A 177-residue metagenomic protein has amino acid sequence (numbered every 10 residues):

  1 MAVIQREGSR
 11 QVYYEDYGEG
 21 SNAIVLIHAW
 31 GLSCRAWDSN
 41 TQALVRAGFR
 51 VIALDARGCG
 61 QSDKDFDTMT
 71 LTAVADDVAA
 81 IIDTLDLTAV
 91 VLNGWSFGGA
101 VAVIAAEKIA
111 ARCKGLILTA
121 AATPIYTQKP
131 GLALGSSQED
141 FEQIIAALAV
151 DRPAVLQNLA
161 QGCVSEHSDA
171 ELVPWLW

Functional and structural regions predicted by a protein language model:
G8-D67: Conserved HGGG/HGGXW glycine-rich cap/lid loop of the alpha/beta-hydrolase fold
H28-W30, V90, G94-G99: Conserved alpha/beta-hydrolase "nucleophile elbow" surrounding the catalytic nucleophile
D55, V91, K114-I117: Residue in the alpha/beta-hydrolase core beta-strand immediately N-terminal to the catalytic nucleophile
S62, S96, A120: Catalytic nucleophile serine of serine hydrolases, specifically the conserved "nucleophile elbow" pentapeptide
T72-V90: Conserved acidic catalytic loop of the alpha/beta-hydrolase fold
V74, L92-G94, T119: Short beta-strand immediately N-terminal to the catalytic nucleophile in serine-hydrolase-like folds
V103-K108, R112-V150: Flexible "cap/lid" loop of the alpha/beta hydrolase fold
T127, G131-S136, A146-W177: Conserved alpha/beta-hydrolase catalytic His-Asp/Glu region
